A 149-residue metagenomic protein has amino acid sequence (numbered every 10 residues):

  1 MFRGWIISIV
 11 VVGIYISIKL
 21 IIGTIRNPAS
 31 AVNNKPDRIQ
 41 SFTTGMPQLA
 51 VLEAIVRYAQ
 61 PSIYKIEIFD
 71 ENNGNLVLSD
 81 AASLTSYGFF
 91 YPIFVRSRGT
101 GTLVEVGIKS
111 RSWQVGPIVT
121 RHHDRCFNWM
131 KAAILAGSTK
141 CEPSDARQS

Functional and structural regions predicted by a protein language model:
G4, V11, Y15-S149: Ser/Thr-rich, low-complexity intrinsically disordered terminal regions
